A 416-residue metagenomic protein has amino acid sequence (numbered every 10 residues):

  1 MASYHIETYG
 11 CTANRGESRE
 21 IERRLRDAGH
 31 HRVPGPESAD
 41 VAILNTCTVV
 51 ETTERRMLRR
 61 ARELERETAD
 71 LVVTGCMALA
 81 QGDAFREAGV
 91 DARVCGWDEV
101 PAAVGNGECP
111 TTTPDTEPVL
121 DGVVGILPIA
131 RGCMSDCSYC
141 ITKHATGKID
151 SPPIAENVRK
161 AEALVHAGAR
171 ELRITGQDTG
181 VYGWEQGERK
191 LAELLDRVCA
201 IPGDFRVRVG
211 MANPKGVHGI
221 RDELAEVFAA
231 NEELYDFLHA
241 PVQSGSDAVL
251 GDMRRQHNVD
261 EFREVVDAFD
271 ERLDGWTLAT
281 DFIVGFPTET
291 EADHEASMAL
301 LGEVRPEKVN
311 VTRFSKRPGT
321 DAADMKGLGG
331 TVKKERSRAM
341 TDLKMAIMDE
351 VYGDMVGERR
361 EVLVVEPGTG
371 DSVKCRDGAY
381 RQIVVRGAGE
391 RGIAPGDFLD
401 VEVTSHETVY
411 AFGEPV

Functional and structural regions predicted by a protein language model:
M1-Y182, K190, L234, V259-E271 (+3 more regions): Proteins enriched for Cys/Gly/acidic motifs involved in redox and nucleic-acid/cofactor modification
C11, I43, C76, I129 (+8 more regions): Residue-level signature of catalytic and energy-coupling elements of molecular machines, predominantly ATP/GTP-dependent
G29-H31, G35-E37, W184-E193, T369-D371 (+1 more regions): Short, glycine- and charge-enriched coil/turn segments that flank and shape catalytic ligand pockets
L71, G75, A80-Q81, H166-E291: Conserved SAM/AdoMet-binding glycine-rich loop
L120-V123, C133-S135, L234, S244 (+5 more regions): Short flexible coil/turn linkers enriched for glycine and charged/polar residues that connect secondary-structure
S135, G147, G180, D247-A248 (+3 more regions): Glycine-centered loop/turn positions within well-structured domains that cap or flank conserved ligand/cofactor-binding
G203, R221-D222, A229, R305-P306 (+2 more regions): Conserved N-terminal phosphate-binding loop of PLP-dependent enzymes in the Aspartate aminotransferase
K316, D324-V416: Terminal RNA-binding accessory module
